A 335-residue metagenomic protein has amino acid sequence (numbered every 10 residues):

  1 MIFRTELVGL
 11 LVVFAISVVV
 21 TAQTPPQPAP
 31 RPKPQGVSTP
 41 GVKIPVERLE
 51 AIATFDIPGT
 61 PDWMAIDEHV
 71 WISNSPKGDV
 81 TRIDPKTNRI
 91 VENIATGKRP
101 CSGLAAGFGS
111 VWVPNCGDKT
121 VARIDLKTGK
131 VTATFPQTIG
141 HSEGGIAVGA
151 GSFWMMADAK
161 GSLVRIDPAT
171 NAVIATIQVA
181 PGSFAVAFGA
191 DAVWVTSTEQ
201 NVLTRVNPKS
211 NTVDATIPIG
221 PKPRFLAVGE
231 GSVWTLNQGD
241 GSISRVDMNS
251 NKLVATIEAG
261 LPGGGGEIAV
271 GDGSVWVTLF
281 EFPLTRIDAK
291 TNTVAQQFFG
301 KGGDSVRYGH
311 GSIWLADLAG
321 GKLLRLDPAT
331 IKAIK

Functional and structural regions predicted by a protein language model:
M1-T5: Positively charged n-region of N-terminal signal peptides that target proteins for export
V8-V19: Bacterial N-terminal signal peptides
V18-K335: Predominantly soluble domains enriched in secretory-pathway, periplasmic, or organellar proteins
